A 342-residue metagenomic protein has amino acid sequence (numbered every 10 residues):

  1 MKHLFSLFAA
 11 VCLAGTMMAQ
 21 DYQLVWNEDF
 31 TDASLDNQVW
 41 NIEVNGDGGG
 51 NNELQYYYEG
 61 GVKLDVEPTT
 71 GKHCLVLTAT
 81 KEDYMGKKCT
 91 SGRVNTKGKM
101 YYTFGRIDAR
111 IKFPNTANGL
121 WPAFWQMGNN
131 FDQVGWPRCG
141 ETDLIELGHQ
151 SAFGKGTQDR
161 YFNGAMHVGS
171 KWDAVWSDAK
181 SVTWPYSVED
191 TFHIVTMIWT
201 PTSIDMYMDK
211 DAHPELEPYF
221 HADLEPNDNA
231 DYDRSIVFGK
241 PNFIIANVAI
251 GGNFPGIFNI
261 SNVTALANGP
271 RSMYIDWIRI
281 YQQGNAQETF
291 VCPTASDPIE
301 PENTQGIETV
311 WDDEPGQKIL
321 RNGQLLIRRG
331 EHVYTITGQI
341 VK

Functional and structural regions predicted by a protein language model:
K2-A10: Sec-dependent signal peptide recognition, specifically the positively charged N-region followed immediately by
L4, F290-T294, I336-V341: Enriched but not universal
L13-A19: Sec/Tat signal peptide C-region and signal peptidase I cleavage site
A19-Q20, Q339: Boundary of Sec targeting at the N-terminus
Q20-E300: GH16 jelly-roll
P301-K342: C-terminal outer-membrane/trafficking sorting elements
